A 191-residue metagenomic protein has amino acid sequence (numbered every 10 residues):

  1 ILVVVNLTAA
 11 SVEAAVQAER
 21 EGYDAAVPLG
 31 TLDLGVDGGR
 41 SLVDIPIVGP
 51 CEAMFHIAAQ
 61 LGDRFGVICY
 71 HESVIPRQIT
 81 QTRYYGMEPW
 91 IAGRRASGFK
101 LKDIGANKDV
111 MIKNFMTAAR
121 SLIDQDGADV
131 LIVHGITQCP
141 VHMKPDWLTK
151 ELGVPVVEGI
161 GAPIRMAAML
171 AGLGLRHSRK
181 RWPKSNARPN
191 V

Functional and structural regions predicted by a protein language model:
I1, V5, G127, H134-V191: C-terminal alpha-helical cap/extension of soluble enzyme domains
I1-A9, K102-K108: N-terminal beta-loop-helix "entrance" segment that forms/cooperates in small-molecule cofactor or anionic ligand
V5-G22, K113-D129: Short, well-structured alpha-helical segments in soluble
R20-G30, A128-I136: Periplasmic-binding protein-like
R40-L61, D146-I164: Short, acidic/small-residue loops that bind anionic groups at enzyme active sites
A59-S97, A106, V110, A168-V191: Short, glycine-/small-residue-rich phosphate/pyrophosphate-handling segment
Q81-I136, K144: Active-site rim beta-loop-alpha module in soluble metabolic enzymes
